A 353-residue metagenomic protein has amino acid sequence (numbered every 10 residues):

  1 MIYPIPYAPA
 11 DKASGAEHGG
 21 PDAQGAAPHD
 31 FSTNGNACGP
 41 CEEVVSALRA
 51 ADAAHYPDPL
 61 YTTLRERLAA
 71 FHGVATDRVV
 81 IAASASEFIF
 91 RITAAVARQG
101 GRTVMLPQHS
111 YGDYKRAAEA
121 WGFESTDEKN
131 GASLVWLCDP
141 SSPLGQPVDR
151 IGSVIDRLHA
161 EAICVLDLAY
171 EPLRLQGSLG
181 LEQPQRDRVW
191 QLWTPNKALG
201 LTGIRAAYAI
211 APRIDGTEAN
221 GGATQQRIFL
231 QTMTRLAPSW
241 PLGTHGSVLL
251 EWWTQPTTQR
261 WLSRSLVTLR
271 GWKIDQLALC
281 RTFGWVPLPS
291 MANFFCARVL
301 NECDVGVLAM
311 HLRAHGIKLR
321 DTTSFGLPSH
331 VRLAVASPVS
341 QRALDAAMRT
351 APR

Functional and structural regions predicted by a protein language model:
M1-H55, A162: N-terminal "arm"/small-domain region of PLP-dependent enzymes with the aminotransferase-like
C41, P59, R188, L192-R281 (+1 more regions): PLP-dependent aminotransferase class I/II
E42, E302-L308, S340-A343: Short, conserved charged micro-motifs
Y61-T62, L68, A75-R102, Y114 (+1 more regions): Conserved beta-loop-alpha segment that forms the PLP phosphate-binding cup at the N-terminus of a helix
A95-E119, E124-T126: Conserved PLP-anchoring active-site segment centered on the Schiff-base-forming lysine
T126-Q176: Active-site phosphate-binding strand-loop segment of PLP-dependent enzymes
V267-R270, C280-H315, V331: Conserved PLP-binding catalytic core of the aspartate aminotransferase-like
H311-H315, F325-R353: PLP-dependent enzyme catalytic core of the Aspartate aminotransferase-like
